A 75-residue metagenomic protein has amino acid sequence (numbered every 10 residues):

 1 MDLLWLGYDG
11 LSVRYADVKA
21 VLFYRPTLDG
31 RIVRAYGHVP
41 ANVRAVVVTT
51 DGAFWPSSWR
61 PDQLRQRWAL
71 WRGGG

Functional and structural regions predicted by a protein language model:
M1-D9: Short, compositionally biased strand/turn segments that nucleate or flank brief secondary-structure elements
D9-G75: Acidic, Ser/Thr- and proline-rich intrinsically disordered linker/docking segments of eukaryotic scaffolds
